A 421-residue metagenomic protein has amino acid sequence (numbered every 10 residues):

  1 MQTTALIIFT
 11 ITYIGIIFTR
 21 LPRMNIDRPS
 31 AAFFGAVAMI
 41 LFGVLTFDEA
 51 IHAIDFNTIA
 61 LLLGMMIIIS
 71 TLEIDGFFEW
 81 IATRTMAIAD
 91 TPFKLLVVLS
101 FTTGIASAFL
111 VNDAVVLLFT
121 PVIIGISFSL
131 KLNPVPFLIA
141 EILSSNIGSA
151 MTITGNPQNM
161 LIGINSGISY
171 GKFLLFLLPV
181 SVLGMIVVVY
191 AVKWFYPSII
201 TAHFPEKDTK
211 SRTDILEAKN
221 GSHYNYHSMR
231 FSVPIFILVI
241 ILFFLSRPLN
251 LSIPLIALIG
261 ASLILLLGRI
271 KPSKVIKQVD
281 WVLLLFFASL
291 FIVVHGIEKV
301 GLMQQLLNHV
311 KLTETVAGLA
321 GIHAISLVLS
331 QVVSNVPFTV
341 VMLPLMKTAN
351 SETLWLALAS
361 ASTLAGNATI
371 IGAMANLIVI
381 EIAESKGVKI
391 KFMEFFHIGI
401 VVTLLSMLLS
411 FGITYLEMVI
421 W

Functional and structural regions predicted by a protein language model:
M1-T3, R23-I26, D48-T58, I168-V180 (+6 more regions): Interfacial loop-to-helix junctions that mark the boundaries of transmembrane helices in multi-pass membrane
T3-Y13, R23-G43, F56-I67, M229-V239 (+2 more regions): Hydrophobic mid-bilayer segments of alpha-helices in multi-pass membrane transport proteins, especially secondary
F33-G43, L62-M65, D90-S100, E141-T152 (+3 more regions): Small-residue-rich segments of transmembrane alpha-helices in multi-pass membrane proteins, especially helix faces
D48-V135, W281-S351: Membrane-embedded alpha-helical segments and adjacent helix-loop junctions characteristic of multi-pass solute
F93-V98, S129-A140, Y170-L178, N350-S360 (+1 more regions): Membrane-interface alpha-helices at helix entry/exit sites of multi-pass transporters
S107-L117, P134-Y170, F176, V188-W194 (+3 more regions): Alpha-helical transmembrane segments and, especially, the helix-loop junctions at the ends of these helices
G171-N220, A368-I371, A375-W421: Juxtamembrane and boundary regions of transmembrane helices in multi-pass small-molecule transporters and channels
M185-K271: Long, contiguous bundles of hydrophobic transmembrane helices that form the permeation core of multi-pass
